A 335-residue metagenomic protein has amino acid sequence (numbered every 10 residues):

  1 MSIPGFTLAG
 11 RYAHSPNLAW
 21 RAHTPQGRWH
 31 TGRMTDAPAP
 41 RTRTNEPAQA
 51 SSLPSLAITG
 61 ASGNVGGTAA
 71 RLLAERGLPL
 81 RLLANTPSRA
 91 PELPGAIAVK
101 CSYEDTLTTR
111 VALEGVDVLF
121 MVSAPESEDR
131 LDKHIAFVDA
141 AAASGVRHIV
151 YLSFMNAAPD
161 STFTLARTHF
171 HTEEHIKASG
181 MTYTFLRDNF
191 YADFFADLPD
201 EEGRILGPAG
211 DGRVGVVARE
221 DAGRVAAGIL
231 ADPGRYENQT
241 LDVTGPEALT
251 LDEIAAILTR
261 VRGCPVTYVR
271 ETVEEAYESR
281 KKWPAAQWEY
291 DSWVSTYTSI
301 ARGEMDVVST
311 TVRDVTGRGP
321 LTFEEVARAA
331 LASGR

Functional and structural regions predicted by a protein language model:
M1-G10: Extreme N-terminal basic, low-complexity initiation segments that serve as generic localization/processing leaders
T35-D36, P40, T311, T316-R335: Amphipathic terminal alpha-helices
T35-P38, R43-R89, E104-L107, A112-V116 (+8 more regions): Oxidoreductase cofactor-interface core, primarily capturing Rossmann-like NAD(P)-dependent enzymes
P94-D105: Rossmann-fold cofactor-recognition segment
